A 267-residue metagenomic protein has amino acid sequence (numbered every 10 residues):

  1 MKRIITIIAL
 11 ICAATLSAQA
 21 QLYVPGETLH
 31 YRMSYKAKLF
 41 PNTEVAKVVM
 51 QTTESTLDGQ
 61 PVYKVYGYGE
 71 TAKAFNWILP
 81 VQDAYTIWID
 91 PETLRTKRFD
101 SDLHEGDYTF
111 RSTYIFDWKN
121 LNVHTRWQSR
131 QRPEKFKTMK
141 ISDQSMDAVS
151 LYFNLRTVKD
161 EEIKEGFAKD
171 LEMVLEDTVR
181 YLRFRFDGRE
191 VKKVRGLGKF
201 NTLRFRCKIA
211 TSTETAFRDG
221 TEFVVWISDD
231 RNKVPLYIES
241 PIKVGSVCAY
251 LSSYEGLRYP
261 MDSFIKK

Functional and structural regions predicted by a protein language model:
K2-A9: Sec-dependent signal peptide recognition, specifically the positively charged N-region followed immediately by
R3, T15, S112-Y114: Assembly/interface hotspot detector across virion components, adhesins/toxins, and nucleic-acid enzymes
A9-A18: Hydrophobic h-region of N-terminal signal peptides that target proteins for export in Gram-negative bacteria
L10, S145, V149, G245-C248: Low-complexity, intrinsically disordered regions enriched in charged/polar residues
Q19-F116, E161-K267: Acidic, serine/threonine-rich low-complexity disordered tracts
W118-T178: Active-site/ligand-binding surface loops and adjacent short beta/alpha elements that line catalytic pockets across
